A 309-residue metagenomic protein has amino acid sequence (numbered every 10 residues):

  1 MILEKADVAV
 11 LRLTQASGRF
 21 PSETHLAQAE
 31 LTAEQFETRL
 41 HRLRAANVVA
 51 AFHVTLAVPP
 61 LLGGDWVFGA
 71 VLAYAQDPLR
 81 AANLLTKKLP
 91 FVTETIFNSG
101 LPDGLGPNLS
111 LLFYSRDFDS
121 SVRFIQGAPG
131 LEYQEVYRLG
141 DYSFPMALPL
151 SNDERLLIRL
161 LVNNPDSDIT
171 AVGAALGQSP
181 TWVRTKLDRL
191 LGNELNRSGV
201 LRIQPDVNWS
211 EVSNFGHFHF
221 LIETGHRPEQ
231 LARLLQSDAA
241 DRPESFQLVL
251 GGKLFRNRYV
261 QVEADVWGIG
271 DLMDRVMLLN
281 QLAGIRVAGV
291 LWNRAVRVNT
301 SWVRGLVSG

Functional and structural regions predicted by a protein language model:
M1-G309: A compositional/biophysical signature of low hydrophobicity enriched in polar/charged and small residues
